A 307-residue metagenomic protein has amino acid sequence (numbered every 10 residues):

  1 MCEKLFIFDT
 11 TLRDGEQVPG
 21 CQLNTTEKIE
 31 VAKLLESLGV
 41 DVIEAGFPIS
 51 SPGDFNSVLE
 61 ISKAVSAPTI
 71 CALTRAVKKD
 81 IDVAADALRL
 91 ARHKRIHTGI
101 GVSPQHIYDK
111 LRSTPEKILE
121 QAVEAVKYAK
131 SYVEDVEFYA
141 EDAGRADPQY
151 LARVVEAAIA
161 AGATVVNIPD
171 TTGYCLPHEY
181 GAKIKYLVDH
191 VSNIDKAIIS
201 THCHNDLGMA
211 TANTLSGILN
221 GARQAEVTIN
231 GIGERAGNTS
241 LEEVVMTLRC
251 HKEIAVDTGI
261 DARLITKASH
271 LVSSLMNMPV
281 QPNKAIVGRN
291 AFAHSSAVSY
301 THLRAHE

Functional and structural regions predicted by a protein language model:
M1-G20, T98-K110, Y128-E137, K196: N-terminal small/glycine-rich loop or linker at the start of catalytic domains across soluble metabolic enzymes
C2-V77: N-terminal capping/small domains of soluble enzymes
L12-T26, R75-A76, D109-P115, Y139-P148 (+1 more regions): Active-site mouth loops of central-metabolism enzymes
T25-L38, D82-T98, V102-Y108, P115-E116 (+2 more regions): Alpha/beta enzyme core
D41-V65, V102-L111, I168-P177, R235: Glycine-rich, proline-tolerant flexible connector loops at the mouths of alpha/beta enzymes
F55-A72, E120-S131, K183-I199: Alpha-helix-loop-beta-strand connector modules within alpha/beta enzyme cores
D80-A84, V154, M209-L219: Catalytic cores of alpha/beta
T301-E307: Conserved small/polar residues in nucleotide/adenosyl-binding loops
